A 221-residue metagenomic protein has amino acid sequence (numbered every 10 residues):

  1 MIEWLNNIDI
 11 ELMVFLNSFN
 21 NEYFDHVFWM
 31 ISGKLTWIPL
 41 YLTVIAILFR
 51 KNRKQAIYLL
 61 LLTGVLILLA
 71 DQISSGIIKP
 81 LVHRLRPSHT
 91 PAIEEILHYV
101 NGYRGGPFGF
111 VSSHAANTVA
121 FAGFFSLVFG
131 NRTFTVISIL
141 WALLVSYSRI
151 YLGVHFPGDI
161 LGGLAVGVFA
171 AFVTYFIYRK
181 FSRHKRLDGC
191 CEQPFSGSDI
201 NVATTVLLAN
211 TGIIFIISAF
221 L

Functional and structural regions predicted by a protein language model:
M1-P39, S74-R104, S218-L221: N-terminal transmembrane-helix/juxtamembrane module of multi-pass inner/ER membrane proteins
S18-H26, K51-L60, Y151-F156, P194-F195: Membrane-helix interfacial "entry" motifs
I31-L48, L61, H114-N117, V136-I137: Hydrophobic alpha-helical transmembrane segments
K34-L35, K51-K54, F129-T133: Transmembrane helix interruption/hinge and helix-loop junction motifs
L35, L61-I73, I77, L161 (+1 more regions): Hydrophobic, lipid-facing residues on alpha-helical transmembrane segments of integral membrane proteins
I45-F49, A70, S74-H83, S126 (+2 more regions): Membrane-water interface at transmembrane helix exits
I45-I73, T135-V136: Interfacial segments of alpha-helical transmembrane regions
H98-L221: Membrane-embedded catalytic cores of phosphoryl/pyrophosphoryl-handling enzymes
